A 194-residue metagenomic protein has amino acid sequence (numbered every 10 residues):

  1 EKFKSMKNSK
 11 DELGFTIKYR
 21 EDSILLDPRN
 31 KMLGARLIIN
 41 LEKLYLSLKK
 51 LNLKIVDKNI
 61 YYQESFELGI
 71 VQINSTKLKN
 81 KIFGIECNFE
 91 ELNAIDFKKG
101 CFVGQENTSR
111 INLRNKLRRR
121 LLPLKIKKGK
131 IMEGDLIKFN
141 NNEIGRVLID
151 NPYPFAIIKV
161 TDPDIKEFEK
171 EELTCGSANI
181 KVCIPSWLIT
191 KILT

Functional and structural regions predicted by a protein language model:
E1, N59-Q72, C183-T194: Short proline/glycine- and acidic-rich turn/helix-capping motifs at secondary-structure junctions
E1-L68, F139: Acidic, low-complexity central loop/insert segments
A35-P123: Anionic-ligand-binding alpha/beta catalytic cores of soluble enzymes and soluble regulatory domains that recognize
I85-I95, Q105, S109-T194: Glycine-rich, small/acidic residue-mixed loop/short-helix segments
